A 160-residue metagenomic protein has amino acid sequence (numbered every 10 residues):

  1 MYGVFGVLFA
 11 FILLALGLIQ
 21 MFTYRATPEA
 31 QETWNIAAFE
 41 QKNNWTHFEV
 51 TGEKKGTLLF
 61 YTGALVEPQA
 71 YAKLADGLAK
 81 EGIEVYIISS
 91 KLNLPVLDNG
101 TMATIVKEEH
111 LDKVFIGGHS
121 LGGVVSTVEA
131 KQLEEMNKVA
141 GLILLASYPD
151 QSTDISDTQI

Functional and structural regions predicted by a protein language model:
M1-A38: N-terminal membrane-anchoring alpha-helices
A38-K55, I105-H110: Short beta-strand-to-loop junctions in surface cap/lid or active-site-entrance loops
K54-G63: Short beta-strand element of the alpha/beta-hydrolase
A64-L74: The serine-hydrolase catalytic nucleophile loop
A75-P95: Conserved alpha/beta-hydrolase
I116-G117, L142: Conserved alpha/beta-hydrolase fold motif
G117-S126: Gly/Ala-rich beta-loop-alpha elbow adjacent to hydrolase catalytic centers
A140-I160: The feature captures the conserved acid-bearing segment of alpha/beta-hydrolase catalytic domains
